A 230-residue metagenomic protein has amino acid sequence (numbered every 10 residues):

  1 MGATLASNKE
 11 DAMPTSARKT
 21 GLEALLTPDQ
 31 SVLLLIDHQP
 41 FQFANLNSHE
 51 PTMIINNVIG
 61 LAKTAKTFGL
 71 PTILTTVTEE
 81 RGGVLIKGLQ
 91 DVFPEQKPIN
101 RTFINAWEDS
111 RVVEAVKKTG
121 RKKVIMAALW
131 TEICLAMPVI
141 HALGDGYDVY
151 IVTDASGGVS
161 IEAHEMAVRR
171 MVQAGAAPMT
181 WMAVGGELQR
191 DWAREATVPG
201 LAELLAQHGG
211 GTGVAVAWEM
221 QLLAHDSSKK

Functional and structural regions predicted by a protein language model:
L5-F103, D148, E165-V172, A176-A177 (+1 more regions): Active-site acidic carboxylates
I59, S110, E132-A136: Glycine-rich phosphate-binding loop at the start of an alpha helix
A62-K66, K117, V139, L143: Surface-exposed amphipathic alpha-helices with a cationic face
V77-T78, F103, D154-G157, A183-V184: Short, ordered loop/turn segments at secondary-structure junctions
L85-G88, R111, M137-H141: A short acidic, amphipathic alpha-helical/loop segment
P98-K117: Glycine-rich oxoanion-binding loops at beta->alpha junctions
I104-E108, A183-R190: A short acidic, often aromatic-flanked loop/helix-cap motif at beta-alpha or helix-coil junctions that lines enzyme
K123-W181: A contiguous pocket-lining binding segment that forms or flanks enzyme active sites
